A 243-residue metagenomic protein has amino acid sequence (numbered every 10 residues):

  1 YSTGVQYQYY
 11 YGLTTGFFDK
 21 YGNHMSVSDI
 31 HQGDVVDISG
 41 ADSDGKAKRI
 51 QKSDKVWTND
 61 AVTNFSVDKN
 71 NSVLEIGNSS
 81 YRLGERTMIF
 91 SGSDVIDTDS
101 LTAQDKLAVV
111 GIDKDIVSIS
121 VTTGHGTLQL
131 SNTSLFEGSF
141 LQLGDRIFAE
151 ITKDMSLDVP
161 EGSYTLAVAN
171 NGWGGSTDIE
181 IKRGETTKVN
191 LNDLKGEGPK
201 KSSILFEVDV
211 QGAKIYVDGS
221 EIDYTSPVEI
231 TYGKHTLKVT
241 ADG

Functional and structural regions predicted by a protein language model:
Y1-Y10, K20-R82, S93-L143, D158-F206 (+2 more regions): Short, flexible, surface-exposed loop segments at domain boundaries
T3, D145-I147, G172-G174, G219-E221 (+1 more regions): Solvent-exposed strand-loop boundary residues in beta-sheet-rich modules
T15-G16: N-terminal beta-strand/beta-hairpin edge segment
N23, D94-I96, R146-D158, G219-I230: Short, solvent-exposed S/T- and G/P-enriched segments that are highly enriched in secreted/extracellular and lumenal
S79-S91, S220-E221: LysM (lysin motif) carbohydrate-binding repeats in extracellular/periplasmic proteins that recognize
F136-G138, I147-A149, V210-K214, E221-D223: Short, solvent-exposed loop/linker segments at beta-strand-coil boundaries, enriched for Pro/Gly and Ser/Thr
